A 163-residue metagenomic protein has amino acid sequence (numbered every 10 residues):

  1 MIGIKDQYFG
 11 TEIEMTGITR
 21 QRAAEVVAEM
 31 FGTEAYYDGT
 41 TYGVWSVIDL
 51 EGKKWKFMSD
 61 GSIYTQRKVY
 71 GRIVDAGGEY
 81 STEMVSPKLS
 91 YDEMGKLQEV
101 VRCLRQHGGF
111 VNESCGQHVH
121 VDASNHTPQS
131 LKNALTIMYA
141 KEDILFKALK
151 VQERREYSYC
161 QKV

Functional and structural regions predicted by a protein language model:
M1-V163: Phosphate/nucleotide-binding catalytic core
